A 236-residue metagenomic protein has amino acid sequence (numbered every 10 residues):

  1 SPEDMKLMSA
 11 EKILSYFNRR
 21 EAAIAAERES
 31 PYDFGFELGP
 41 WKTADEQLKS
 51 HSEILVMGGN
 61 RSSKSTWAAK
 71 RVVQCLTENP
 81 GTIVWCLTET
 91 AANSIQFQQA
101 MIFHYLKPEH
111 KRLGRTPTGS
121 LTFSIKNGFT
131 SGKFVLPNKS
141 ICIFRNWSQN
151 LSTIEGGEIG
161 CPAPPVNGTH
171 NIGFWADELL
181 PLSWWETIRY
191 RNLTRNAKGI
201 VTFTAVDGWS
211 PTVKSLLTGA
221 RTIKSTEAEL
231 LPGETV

Functional and structural regions predicted by a protein language model:
S1-V236: Phosphate/NTP-binding elements of NTP-utilizing enzymes
